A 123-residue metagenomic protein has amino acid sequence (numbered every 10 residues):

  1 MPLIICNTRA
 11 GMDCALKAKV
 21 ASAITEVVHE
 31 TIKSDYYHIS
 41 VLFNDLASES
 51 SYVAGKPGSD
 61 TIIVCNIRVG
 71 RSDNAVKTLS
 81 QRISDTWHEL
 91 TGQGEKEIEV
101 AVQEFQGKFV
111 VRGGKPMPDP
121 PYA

Functional and structural regions predicted by a protein language model:
M1-A123: Interaction-mediating elements
